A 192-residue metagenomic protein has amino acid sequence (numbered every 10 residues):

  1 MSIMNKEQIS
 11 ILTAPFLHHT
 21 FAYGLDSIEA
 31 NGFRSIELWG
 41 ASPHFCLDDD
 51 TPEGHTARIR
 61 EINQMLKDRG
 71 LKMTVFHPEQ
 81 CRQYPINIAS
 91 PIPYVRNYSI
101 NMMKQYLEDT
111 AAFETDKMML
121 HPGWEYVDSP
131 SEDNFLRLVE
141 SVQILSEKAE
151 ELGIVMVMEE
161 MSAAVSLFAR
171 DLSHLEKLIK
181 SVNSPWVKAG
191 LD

Functional and structural regions predicted by a protein language model:
S2-T20: Boundary/entry segment of secreted carbohydrate-active catalytic domains
K6-I9, S35-I36, S42, D133-D192: Acidic/histidine-rich catalytic cores of soluble enzymes
F16-L17, Y126, A163-L167: Glycine-/small-residue-rich active-site loops that bind phosphorylated ligands and cofactors
L17-E29, N97-E108: Short, acidic/polar
H18-A22, P52, T56-R60, L172: Structural motif corresponding to alpha-helix initiation and N-cap regions
A30, G70, A112, S181-S184: Alpha-helix termination/capping residues and helix-transition junctions
R34, L38-V139, Q143: Structural motif corresponding to the early beta-alpha repeats
